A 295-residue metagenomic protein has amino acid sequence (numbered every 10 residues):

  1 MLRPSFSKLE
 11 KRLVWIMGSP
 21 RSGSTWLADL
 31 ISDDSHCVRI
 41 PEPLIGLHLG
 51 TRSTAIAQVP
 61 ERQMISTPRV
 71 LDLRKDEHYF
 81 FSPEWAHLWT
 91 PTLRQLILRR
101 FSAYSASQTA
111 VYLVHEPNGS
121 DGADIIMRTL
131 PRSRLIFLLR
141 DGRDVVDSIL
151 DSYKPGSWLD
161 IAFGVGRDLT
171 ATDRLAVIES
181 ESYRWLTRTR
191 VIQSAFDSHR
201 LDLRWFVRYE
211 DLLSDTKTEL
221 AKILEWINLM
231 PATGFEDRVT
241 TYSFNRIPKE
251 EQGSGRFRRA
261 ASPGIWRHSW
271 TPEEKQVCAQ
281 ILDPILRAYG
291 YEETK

Functional and structural regions predicted by a protein language model:
M1-R12: Extreme N-terminal, non-catalytic leader segments that precede Walker-type/kinase nucleotide-binding cores
I16: Hydrophobic anchor at the beta1->P-loop junction of P-loop NTPases
S19: P-loop (Walker A) phosphate-binding loop of NTP-binding proteins
S22: ATP-binding Walker
T25-C37: A conserved segment at the C-terminal end of the G1
V38-H115, G119-S120, P155-R174: PAPS-dependent sulfation machinery
S107-G234, N245-G255: PAPS-dependent sulfotransferase catalytic domain
S269-K295: C-terminal accessory extensions appended to soluble enzyme cores
